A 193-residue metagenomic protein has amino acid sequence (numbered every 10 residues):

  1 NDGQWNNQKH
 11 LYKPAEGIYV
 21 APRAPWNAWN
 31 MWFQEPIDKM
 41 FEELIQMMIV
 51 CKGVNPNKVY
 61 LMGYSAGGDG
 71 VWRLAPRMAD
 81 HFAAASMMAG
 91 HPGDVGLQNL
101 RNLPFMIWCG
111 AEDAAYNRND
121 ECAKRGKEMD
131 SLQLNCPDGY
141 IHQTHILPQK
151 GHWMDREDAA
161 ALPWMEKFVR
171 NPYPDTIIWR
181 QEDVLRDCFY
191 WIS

Functional and structural regions predicted by a protein language model:
N1-V50: Active-site machinery of serine-nucleophile hydrolases
A15-Y19, N55-V59, M78-A84, R101-F105 (+1 more regions): Loop/turn elements at helix/coil->beta-strand transitions in domains of secreted/extracellular proteins
A24-P25, A111-A114, Q149-K150: Acidic beta-to-alpha connecting loop that harbors the catalytic carboxylate
F33-F41, A66, Y116-E121: Phosphate/oxyanion-binding active-site loops and adjacent basic polyanion-contact surfaces
N57-R101: Primarily recognizes the serine-hydrolase "nucleophile elbow" in alpha/beta-hydrolase and SGNH/GDSL folds
M106-G110: Short beta-strand/loop motif that positions the catalytic acidic residue of the alpha/beta-hydrolase fold
A111-H142: Active-site-adjacent alpha-helix of alpha/beta-hydrolase-fold enzymes
D130-S193: Alpha/beta-hydrolase-fold serine-hydrolase catalytic core, especially in secreted/extracellular enzymes
